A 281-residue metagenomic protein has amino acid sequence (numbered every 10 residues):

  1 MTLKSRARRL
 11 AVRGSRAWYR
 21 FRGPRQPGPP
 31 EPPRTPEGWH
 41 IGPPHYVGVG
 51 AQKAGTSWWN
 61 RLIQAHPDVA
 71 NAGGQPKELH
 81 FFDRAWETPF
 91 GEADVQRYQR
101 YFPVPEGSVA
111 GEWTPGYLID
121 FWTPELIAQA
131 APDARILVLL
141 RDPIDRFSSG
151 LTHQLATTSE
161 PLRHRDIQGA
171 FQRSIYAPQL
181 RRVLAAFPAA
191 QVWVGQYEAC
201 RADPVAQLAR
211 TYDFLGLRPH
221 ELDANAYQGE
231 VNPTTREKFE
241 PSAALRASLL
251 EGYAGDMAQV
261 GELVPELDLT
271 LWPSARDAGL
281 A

Functional and structural regions predicted by a protein language model:
M1-T114, L118, A130, G150 (+2 more regions): PAPS-dependent sulfotransferase catalytic core
V47-G50, G73-G74, F81-D83, A110-P115 (+5 more regions): Short beta-strand segments
S57, L118-F121, I144-S149, R201-A206 (+1 more regions): Short catalytic/ligand-binding loop motif for oxyanion handling, primarily in non-cytosolic enzymes, centered on
Q75-K77, R181-E262, E266-A281: The conserved 3'-phosphoadenosine-5'-phosphosulfate
D83-W86, T114-P115, T158-F171, Q196-E198 (+1 more regions): Surface-exposed cleft-lining segments at the edges of enzyme active sites
V95-Q99, P124, L180-R181, M257: Generic structural signal for well-ordered alpha-helices, preferentially at hydrophobic/aromatic core positions
A130-S149: Conserved phosphate-donor/acceptor-positioning beta-strand/loop module used by diverse small-molecule
